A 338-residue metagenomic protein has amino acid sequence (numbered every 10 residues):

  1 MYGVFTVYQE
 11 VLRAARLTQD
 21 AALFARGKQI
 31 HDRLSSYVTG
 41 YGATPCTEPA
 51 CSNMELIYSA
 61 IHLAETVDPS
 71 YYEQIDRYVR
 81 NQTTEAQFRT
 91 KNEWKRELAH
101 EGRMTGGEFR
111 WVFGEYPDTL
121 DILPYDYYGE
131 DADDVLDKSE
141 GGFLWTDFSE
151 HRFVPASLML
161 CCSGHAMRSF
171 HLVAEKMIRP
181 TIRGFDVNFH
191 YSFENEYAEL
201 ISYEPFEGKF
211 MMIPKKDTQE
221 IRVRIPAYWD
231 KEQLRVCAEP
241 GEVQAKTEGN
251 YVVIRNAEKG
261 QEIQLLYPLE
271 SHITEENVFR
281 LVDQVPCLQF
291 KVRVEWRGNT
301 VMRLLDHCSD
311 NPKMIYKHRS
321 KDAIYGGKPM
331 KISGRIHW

Functional and structural regions predicted by a protein language model:
M1-F5: Hydrophobic, small-residue-rich alpha-helical packing segments that form membrane-like cores
T6-D20, E55-D68, M212-K216: Well-ordered alpha-helical scaffold segments within catalytic/enzyme domains
Y8, L12, A21-S35, I57 (+1 more regions): Hydrophobic core segments within long, regular secondary-structure runs in both alpha- and beta-rich folds
G27, Y72-T84, F88, N92-G208 (+3 more regions): C-terminal beta-rich recognition modules with glycine/proline-rich loops and embedded aromatic residues
I213-Y228: Surface-exposed beta-strand/loop patches in extracellular or lumenal glycoproteins
K231-N256, I273-F279: Solvent-exposed beta-strand/loop surfaces of large extracellular or lumenal domains
